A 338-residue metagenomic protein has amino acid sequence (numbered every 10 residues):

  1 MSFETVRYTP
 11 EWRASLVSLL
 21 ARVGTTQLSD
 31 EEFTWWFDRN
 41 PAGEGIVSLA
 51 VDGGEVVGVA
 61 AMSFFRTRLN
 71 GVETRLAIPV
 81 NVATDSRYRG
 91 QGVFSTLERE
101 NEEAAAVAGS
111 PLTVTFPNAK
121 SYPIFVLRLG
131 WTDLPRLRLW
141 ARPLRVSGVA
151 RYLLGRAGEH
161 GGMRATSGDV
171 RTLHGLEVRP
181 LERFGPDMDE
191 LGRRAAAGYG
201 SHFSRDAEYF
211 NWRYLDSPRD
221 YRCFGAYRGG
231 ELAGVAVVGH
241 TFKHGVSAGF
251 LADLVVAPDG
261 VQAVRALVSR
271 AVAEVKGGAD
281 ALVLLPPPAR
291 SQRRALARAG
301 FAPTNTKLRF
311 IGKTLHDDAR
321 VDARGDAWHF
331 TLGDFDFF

Functional and structural regions predicted by a protein language model:
M1-V57, V72-I78, G155-E208, G249 (+1 more regions): Short amphipathic alpha-helix that is part of the acyltransferase structural core
D38-L49, G53, G58, V126 (+2 more regions): A short helix-loop-beta-strand connector motif used in the catalytic cores of GNAT acetyltransferases and, in some
G45, V107-S110, R219, G277-A281: Short, high-confidence coil segments that cap the C-terminus of an alpha-helix and link into the following beta-strand
V47-L49, E55-F65, I78, A83 (+3 more regions): Conserved beta-strand in the GNAT
E73-S86, V246-P258: Conserved acetyl-CoA binding element of GNAT-fold acetyltransferases
T84, R89-A104, T115, V261-A273: Conserved acetyl-CoA-binding loop-helix of GNAT-fold acetyltransferases
P111-A165, V237-V261, R265-F338: Active-site/acyl-donor-binding loops of N-acyltransferases
A197, H202, D206-D259: Long, well-ordered mid-to-C-terminal structural blocks that present hydrophobic/aromatic surfaces
